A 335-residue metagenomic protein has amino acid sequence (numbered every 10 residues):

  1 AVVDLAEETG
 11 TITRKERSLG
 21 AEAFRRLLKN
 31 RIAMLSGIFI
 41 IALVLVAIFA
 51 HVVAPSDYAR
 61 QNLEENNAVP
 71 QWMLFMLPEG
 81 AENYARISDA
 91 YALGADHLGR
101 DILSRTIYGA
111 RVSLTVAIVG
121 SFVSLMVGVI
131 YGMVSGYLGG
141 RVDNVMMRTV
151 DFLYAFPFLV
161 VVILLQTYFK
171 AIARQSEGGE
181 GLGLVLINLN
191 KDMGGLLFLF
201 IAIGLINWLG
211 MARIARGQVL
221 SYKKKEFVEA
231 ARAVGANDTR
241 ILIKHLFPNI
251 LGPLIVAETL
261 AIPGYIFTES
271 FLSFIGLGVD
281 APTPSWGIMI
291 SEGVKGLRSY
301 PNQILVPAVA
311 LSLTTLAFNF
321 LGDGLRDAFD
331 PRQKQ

Functional and structural regions predicted by a protein language model:
A1-L125, V129, Y265-I266, P282-T283 (+3 more regions): Gly/Trp-centered helix-boundary motif
L98-Q335: Alpha-helical transmembrane segments of integral membrane proteins, especially multi-pass inner/plasma-membrane
